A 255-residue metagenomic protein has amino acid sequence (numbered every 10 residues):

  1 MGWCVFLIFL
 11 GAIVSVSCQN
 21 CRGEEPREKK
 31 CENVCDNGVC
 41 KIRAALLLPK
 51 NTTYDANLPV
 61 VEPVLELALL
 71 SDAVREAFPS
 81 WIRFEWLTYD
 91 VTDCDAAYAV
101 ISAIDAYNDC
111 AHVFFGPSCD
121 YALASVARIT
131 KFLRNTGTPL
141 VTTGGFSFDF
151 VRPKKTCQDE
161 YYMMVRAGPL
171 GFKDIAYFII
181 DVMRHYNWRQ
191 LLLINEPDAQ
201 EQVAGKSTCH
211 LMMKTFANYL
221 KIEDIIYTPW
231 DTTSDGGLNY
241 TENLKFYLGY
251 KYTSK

Functional and structural regions predicted by a protein language model:
M1-C18: Cleavable N-terminal signal peptides of Sec/SRP-targeted secreted and luminal proteins
S17-R22, K30-K41, D95, S118-D120 (+2 more regions): Sequence contexts marking disulfide-bonded cysteines in secreted/extracellular proteins
C18, E32, P63-R75, T92 (+5 more regions): Extracellular/luminal ectodomains of secreted and membrane glycoproteins with large N-terminal domains
Q19, S80, E85-H112, I129 (+2 more regions): Short, well-structured alpha-helical segments in soluble
E28-A73, Q190-Q202: Short beta-strand segments enriched in small/hydrophobic residues
T53-V64, V91-Y98, S118, A122 (+3 more regions): Extracytoplasmic/periplasmic, Sec-exported soluble proteins
E62-W86, Y219-D224: Signal peptide-proximal N-terminal region of secreted/periplasmic/extracellular or secretory-lumen proteins
N108-D231: Extracytoplasmic ligand/sensor domains, especially the bilobed periplasmic-binding protein
